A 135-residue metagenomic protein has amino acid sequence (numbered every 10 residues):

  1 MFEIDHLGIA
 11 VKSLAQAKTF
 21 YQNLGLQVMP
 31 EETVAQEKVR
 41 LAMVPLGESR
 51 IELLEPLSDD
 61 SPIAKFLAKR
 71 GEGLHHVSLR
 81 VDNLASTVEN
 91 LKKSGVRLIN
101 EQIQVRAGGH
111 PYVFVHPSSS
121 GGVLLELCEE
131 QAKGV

Functional and structural regions predicted by a protein language model:
M1-Q16, E72-V81, E130-V135: N-terminal beta-strand motif that seeds the catalytic metal site of vicinal oxygen chelate
I4, G8-V11, Y21, V44 (+5 more regions): Short, structured motif recognition centered on aromatic/hydrophobic residues
I4-D5, L24, V28-K38, L57-H75 (+3 more regions): A cross-kingdom feature marking solvent-exposed beta-strand/loop segments within repeated, beta-rich binding/scaffold
A10-V39, V44: N-terminal first-folded block
A17, Q27-M29, R50-I51, D59-P62 (+1 more regions): Short loop/beta submotifs within extracellular cysteine-rich repeat domains
A17-F20, T87-L91: Hydrophobic side chains in well-ordered alpha-helices
T33, A42-G47, L79, V88-V135: Vicinal oxygen chelate
